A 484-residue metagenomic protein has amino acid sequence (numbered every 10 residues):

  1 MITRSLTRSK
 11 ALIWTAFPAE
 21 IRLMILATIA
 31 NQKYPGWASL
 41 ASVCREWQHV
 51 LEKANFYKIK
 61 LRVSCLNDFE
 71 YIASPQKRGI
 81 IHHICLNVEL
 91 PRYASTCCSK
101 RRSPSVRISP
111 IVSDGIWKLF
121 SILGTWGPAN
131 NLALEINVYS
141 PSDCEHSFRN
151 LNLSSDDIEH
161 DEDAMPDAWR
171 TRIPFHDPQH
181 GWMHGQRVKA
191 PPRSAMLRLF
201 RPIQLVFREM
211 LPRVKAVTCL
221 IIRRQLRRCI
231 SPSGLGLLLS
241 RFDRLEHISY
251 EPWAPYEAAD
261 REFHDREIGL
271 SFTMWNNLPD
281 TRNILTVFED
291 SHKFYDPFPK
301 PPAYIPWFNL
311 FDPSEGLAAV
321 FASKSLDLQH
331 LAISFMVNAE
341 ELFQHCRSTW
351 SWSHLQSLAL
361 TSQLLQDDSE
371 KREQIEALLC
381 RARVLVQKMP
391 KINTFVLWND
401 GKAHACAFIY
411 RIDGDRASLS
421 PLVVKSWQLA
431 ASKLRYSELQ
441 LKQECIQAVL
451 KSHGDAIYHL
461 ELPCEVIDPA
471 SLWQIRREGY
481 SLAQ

Functional and structural regions predicted by a protein language model:
M1-R8: Ser/Thr-rich, low-complexity intrinsically disordered regulatory regions
S9-Q76, E257-A258, N276-T281, F294-F298 (+4 more regions): Basic, amphipathic N-terminal segments that precede the first structured/catalytic domain
K10-G115, P128-R149, D156, I333: Hydrophobic regular-secondary-structure patch
K58-F69, R227-C229, Y256, M336-F343 (+2 more regions): Acidic-and-aromatic substrate-binding clefts and catalytic sites of carbohydrate-active enzymes
N87, R223, E251, V287 (+3 more regions): Feature marks extracellular polysaccharide-active and adherence modules
R101-L326, N338-H345: Leucine-rich repeat
S121-W126, A339-Q484: Leucine-rich solenoid repeat modules
L326-S334, S353, L365: Long, polar low-complexity repeats
